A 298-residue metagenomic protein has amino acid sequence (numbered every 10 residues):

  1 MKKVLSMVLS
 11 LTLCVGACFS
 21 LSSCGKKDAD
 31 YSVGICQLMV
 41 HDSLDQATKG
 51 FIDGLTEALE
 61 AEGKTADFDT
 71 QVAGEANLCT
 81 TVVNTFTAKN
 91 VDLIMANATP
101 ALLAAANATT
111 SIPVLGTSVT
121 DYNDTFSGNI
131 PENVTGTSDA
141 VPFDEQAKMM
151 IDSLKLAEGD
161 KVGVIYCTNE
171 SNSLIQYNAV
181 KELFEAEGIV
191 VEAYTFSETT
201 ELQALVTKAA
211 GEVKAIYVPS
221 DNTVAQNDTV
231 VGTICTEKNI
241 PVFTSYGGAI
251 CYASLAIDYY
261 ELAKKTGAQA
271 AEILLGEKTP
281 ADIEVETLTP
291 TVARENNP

Functional and structural regions predicted by a protein language model:
F19-S23: C-terminal motif of bacterial Sec signal peptides marking the signal peptidase cleavage site
G25-K27: Bacterial signal peptide processing site
S32-I52, E62, D69-L78, D221-Q226 (+1 more regions): Extracytoplasmic "Venus flytrap"
V33-C36, F51, D139-F184, I283-P298: An alpha-beta-alpha
T65-A88, Y194-G211: Structural motif
D69-G128, D221-S245: Beta-alpha junction/loop-to-helix N-cap segments that form part of ligand/metal-binding clefts
Y122-P131, T135-K161, I257-K278: Hydrophobic alpha-helical segments within soluble ligand-binding/sensing domains
S245-N297: Flexible loop/turn connectors
